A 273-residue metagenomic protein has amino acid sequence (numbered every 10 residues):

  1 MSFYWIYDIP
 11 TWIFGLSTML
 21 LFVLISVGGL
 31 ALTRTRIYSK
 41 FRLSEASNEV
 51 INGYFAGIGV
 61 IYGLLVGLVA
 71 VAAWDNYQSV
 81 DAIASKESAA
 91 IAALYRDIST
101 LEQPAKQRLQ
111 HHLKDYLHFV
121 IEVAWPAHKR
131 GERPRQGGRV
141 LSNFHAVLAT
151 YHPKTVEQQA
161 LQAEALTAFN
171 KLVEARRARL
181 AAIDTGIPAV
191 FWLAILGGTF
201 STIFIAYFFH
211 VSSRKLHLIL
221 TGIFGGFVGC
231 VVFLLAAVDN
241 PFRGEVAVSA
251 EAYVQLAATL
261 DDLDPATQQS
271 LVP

Functional and structural regions predicted by a protein language model:
F3-D8, L32-F55: N-terminal positive-inside, membrane-proximal cytosolic segments immediately preceding the first
Y7-Y38, A181-V272: Alpha-helical transmembrane anchor segments
L20, E49-V71: Membrane-embedded hydrophobic alpha-helical segments
E49, W74-Q78, A82, Q159 (+1 more regions): Short, solvent-exposed segments of well-ordered alpha helices
L64-S85, D239-N240: Transmembrane signal-anchor/signal-peptide helices with a preference for the extracytoplasmic
I83-T100, S249-L263: Short extracytoplasmic/periplasmic juxtamembrane "stem" segments immediately C-terminal to an N-terminal membrane anchor
A93-D184: Structured inter-helical modules in multipass membrane proteins
